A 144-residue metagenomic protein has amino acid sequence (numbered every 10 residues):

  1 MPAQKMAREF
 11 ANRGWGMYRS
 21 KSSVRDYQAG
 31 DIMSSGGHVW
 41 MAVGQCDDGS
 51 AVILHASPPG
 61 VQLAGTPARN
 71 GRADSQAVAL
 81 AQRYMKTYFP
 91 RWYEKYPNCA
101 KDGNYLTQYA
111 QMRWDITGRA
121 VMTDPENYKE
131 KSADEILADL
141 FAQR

Functional and structural regions predicted by a protein language model:
P2-G71: ...with weaker cross-activation on analogous glycine-rich loops/strands in unrelated enzymes
A68-R144: Low-complexity, Gly/Ser/Thr/Pro-rich intrinsically disordered linker/tail segments
